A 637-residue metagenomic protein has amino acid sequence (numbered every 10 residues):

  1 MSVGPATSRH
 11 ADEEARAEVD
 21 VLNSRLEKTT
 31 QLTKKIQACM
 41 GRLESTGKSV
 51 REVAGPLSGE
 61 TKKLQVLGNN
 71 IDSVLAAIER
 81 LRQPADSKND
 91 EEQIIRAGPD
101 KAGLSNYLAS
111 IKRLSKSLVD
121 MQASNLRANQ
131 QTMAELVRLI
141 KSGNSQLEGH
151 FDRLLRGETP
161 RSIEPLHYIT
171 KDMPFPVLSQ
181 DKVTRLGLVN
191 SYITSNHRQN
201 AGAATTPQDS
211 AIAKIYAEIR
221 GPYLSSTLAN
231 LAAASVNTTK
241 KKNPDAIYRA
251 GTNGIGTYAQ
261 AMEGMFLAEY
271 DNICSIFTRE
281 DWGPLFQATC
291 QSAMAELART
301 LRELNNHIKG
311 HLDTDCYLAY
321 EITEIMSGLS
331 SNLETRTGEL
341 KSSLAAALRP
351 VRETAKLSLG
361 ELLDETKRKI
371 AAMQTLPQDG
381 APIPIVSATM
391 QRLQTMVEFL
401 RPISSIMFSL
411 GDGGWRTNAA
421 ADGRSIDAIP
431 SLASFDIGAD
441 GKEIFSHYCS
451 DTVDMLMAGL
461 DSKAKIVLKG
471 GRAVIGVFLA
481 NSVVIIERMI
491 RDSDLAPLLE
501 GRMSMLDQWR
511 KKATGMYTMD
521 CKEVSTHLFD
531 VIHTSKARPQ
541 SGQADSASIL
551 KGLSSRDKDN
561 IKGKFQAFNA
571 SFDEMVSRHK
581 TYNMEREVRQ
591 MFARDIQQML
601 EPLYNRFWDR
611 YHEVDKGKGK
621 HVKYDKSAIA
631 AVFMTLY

Functional and structural regions predicted by a protein language model:
M1-Y637: Long alpha-helical rod scaffolds of large eukaryotic non-enzymatic complex subunits
